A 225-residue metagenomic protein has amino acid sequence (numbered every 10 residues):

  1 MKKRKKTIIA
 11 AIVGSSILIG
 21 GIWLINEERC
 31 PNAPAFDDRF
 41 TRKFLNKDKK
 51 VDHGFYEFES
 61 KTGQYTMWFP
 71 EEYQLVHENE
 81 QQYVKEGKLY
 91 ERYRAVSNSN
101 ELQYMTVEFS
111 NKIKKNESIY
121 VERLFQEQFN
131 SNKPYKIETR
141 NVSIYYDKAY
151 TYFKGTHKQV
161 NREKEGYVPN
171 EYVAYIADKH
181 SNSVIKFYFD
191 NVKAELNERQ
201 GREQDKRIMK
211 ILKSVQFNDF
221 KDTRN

Functional and structural regions predicted by a protein language model:
K2-Y90, F189-N225: N-terminal targeting sequences that direct proteins away from the cytosol to non-cytosolic compartments
E59, V107-K114, T139-N141, K158-E163 (+1 more regions): Second-shell loop/turn segments in exported
M67, V84-N98, T151-G155: Generic recognition of long tandem-repeat/solenoid scaffolds
W68-Q74, S97-L102, Y146-K148, I176-V184: Short, solvent-exposed coil/turn segments at beta-strand boundaries
E91-V121: A short acidic-to-branched-hydrophobic micro-motif
N98-S99, S110-K112, D178-H180, Y188-K193: Short, flexible beta-strand-to-coil junctions
N116-F125, Q200-R207: Short amphipathic alpha-helical segments
L124-H180: Signature of long, low-cysteine stretches enriched in small and polar/charged residues
